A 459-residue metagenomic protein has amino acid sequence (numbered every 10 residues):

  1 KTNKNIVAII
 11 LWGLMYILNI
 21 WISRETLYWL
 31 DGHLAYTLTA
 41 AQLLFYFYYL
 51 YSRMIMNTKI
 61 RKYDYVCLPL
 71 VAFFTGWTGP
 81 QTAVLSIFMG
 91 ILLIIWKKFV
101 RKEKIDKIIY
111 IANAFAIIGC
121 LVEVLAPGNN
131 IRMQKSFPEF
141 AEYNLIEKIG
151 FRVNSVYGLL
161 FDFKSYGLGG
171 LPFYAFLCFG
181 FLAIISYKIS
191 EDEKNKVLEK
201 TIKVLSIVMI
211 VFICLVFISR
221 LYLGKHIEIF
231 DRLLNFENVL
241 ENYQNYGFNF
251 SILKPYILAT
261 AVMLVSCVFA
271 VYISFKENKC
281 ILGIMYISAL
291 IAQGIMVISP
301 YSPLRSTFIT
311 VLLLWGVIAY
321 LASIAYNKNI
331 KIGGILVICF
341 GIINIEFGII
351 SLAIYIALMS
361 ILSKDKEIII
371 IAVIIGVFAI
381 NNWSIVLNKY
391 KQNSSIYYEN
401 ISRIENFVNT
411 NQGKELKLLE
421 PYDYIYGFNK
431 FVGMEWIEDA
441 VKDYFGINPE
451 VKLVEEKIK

Functional and structural regions predicted by a protein language model:
K1, A40-M54, I87-I95, L177-I185 (+3 more regions): Transmembrane alpha-helical segments
K1, Y63, P80-F88, I95-A270 (+2 more regions): Transmembrane catalytic cores of multi-pass membrane glycosyltransferases and polysaccharide-assembly enzymes
K1-V7, K104-N113, H226, G333-G334 (+2 more regions): Intrinsically disordered, polar/acidic, low-complexity terminal segments
V7-Y51, G79, F248-S266, I291-L321: Membrane-interface micro-motifs in multi-pass membrane enzymes
G13-I20, A72-G76, A116-V124, V208-L221 (+3 more regions): Aromatic-anchored segments of alpha-helical transmembrane domains
S52-F73, Y110-I111, N329-V337: Short hydrophobic alpha-helices at membrane interfaces in multi-pass membrane enzymes
Y63-I91, D162, I335-I343: Membrane-interface alpha helices of multi-pass inner-membrane proteins
K200-I210, P255-C267, Y272-Y286, L290 (+1 more regions): Signature aromatic-anchored transmembrane alpha helix within multi-pass, membrane-resident enzymes that catalyze glycan
